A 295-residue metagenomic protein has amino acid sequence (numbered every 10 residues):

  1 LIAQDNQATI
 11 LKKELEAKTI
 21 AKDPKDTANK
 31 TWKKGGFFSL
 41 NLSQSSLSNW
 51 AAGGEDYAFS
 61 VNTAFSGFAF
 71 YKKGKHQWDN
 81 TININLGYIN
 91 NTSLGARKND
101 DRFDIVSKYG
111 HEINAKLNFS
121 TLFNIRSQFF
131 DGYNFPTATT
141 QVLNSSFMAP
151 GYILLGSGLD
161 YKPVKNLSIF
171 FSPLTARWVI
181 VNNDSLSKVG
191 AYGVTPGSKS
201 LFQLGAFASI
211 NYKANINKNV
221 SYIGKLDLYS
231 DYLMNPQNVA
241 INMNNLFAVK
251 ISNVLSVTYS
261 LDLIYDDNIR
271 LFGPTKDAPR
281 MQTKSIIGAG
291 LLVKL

Functional and structural regions predicted by a protein language model:
I2-F37: Sec-dependent signal peptide cleavage junction
G36, L40-L42, T63-Y71, I105-H111 (+7 more regions): Residues on the lipid-exposed face of transmembrane beta-strands in outer-membrane beta-barrel proteins
G36-L40, N80, T121-F123, S157 (+3 more regions): Membrane-embedded beta-strand positions of outer-membrane beta-barrel proteins
L40-S46, K73-K75, I84-N90, I125-D131 (+4 more regions): Transmembrane beta-strands of outer-membrane beta-barrel pores
W50-E55, N90-G95, A138-S145, Y192-S198 (+2 more regions): Extracellular loop and loop/strand-boundary signature of outer-membrane beta-barrel proteins
K72-G74, G110-K116, V164-N166, A176 (+2 more regions): Outer-membrane beta-barrel channels and translocator barrels
R97-G205, Q282: Outer-membrane pore/translocation modules
M281-L295: Outer-membrane beta-barrel "beta-signal"
